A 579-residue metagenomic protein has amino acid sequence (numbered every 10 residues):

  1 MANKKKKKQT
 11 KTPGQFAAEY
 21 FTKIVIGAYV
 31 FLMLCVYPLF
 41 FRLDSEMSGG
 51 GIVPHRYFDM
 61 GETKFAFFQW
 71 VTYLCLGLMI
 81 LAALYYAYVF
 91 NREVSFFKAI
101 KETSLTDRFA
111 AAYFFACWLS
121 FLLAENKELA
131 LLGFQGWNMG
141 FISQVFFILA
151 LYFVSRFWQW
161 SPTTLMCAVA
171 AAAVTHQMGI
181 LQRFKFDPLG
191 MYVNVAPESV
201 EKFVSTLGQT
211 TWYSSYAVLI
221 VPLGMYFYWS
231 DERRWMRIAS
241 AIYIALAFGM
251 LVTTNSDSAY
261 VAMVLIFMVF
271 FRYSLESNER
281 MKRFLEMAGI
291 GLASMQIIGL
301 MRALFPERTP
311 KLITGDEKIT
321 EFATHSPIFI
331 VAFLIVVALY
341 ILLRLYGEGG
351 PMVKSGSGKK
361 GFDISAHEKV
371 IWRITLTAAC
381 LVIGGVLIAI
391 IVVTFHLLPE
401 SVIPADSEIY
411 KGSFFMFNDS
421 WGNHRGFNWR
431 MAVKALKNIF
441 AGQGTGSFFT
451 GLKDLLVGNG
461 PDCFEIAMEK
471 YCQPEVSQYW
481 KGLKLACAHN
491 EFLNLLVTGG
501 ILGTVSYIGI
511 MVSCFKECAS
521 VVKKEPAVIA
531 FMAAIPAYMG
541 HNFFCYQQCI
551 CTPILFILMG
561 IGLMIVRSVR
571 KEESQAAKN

Functional and structural regions predicted by a protein language model:
A2-L39, T72-A87, F109-A124, G140-F153 (+9 more regions): Alpha-helical transmembrane segments of multi-pass inner-membrane proteins
L43-Y57, F90-S95: Membrane-interface helix-loop junction between the first two transmembrane segments
G49-F65, P197-E198: Perimembrane loop-to-helix junctions flanking transmembrane segments
G61-F65, K360-N418, G444-L455: Intrinsically disordered, low-complexity acidic Ser/Thr-rich regulatory segments
A66-T72: Polybasic, low-complexity Lys/Arg-rich tracts in intrinsically disordered regions that serve as generic basic
A83-I100, W118-L132, K571-E572: Transmembrane alpha-helix boundary signature
A130-G140: Non-cytosolic membrane-interface motifs at loop->transmembrane helix junctions
Q182-L207, Y213, H396-V497: Interfacial juxtamembrane loops and adjacent helix segments that form the catalytic/substrate-binding surfaces
